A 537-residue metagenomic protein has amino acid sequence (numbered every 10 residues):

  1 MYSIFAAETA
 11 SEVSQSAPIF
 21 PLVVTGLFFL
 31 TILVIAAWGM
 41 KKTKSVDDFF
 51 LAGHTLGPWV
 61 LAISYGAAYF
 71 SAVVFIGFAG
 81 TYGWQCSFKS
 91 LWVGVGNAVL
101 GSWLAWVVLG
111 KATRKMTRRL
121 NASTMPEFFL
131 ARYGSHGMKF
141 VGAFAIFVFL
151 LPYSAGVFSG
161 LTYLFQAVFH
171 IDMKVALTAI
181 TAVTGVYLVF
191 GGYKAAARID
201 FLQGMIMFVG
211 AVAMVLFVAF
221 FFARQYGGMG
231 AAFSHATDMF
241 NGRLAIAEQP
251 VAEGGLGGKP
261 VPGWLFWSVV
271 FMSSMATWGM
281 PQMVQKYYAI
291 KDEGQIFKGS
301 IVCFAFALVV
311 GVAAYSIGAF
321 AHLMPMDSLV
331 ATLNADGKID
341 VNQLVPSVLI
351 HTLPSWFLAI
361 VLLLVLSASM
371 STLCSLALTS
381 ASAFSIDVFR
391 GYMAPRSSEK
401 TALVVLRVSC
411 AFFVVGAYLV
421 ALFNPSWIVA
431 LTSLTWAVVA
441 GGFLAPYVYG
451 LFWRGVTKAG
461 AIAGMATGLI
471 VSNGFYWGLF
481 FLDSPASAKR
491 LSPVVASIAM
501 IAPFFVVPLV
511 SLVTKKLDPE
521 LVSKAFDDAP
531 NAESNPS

Functional and structural regions predicted by a protein language model:
M1-A10, F480-S537: Terminal cytosolic tails of multi-pass membrane transporters, especially the segment immediately following the final
E8-G77, L188-G191: Membrane-interface "cap" regions at the ends of multi-pass membrane proteins
E12-S16, G80-G96, F158-K174, K194-G204 (+4 more regions): Transmembrane helix-loop boundary segments of multi-pass membrane transporters
V34-I35, G39-K42, L150, S154-F158 (+7 more regions): Hydrophobic alpha-helical segments and their helix-loop junctions in multi-pass secondary transporters
F50-N121, L130, V261-A276, M283-D327 (+2 more regions): Membrane-interface helix-loop-helix modules in multi-pass membrane proteins
V93-L188, V269-A276, S367-S375, L406: Helix-loop-helix module between adjacent transmembrane segments
A131-F140, S385-P425: Loop-to-transmembrane helix boundary motifs in multi-pass membrane proteins
A143-G156, I206-F220, W267-W278, I290-D327 (+3 more regions): Selective recognition of specific alpha-helical transmembrane segments in multi-pass small-molecule
